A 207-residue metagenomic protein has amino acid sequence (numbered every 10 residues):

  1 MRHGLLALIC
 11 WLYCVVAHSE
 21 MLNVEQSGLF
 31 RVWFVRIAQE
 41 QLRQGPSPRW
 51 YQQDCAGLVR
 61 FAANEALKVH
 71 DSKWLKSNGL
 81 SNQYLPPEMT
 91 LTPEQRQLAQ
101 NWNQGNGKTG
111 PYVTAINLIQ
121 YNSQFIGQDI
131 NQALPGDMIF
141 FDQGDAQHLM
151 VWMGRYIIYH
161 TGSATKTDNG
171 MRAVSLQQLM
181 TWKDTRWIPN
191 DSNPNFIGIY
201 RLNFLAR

Functional and structural regions predicted by a protein language model:
M1-G4: Positively charged n-region of N-terminal signal peptides that target proteins for export
L12-V15: N-terminal signal peptide c-region/cleavage motif recognized by signal peptidases
A17-V113: N-terminal capping segments
G57-F61, L149-W152, I157-H160, A173-Q177: Active-site scaffold segments
S81-T167: ...with weaker cross-activation on analogous glycine-rich loops/strands in unrelated enzymes
T161-S163, G170-R207: Low-complexity, Gly/Ser/Thr/Pro-rich intrinsically disordered linker/tail segments
